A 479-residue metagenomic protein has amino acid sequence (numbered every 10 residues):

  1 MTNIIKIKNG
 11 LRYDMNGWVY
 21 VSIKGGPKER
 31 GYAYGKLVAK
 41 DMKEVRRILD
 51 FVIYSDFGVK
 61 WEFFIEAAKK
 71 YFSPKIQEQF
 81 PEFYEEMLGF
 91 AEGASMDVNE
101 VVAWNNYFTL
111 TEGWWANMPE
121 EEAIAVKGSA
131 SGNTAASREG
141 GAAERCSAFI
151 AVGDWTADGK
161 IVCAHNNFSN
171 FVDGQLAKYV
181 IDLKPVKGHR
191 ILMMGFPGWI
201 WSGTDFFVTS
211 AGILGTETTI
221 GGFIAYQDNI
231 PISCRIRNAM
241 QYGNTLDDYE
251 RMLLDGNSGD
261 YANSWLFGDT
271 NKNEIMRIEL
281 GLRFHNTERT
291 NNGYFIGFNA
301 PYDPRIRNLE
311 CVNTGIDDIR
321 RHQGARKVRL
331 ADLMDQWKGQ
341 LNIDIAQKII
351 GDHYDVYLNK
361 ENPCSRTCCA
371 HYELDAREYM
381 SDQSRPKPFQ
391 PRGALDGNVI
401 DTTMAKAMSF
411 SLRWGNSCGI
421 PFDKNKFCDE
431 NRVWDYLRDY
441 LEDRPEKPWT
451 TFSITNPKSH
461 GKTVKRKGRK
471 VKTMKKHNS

Functional and structural regions predicted by a protein language model:
M1-C146, D158, V172, K187 (+3 more regions): C-terminus-biased signal that marks the final domain/tail of proteins
A151-L246, R251, N292: Active-site rim segments in enzyme catalytic domains, especially the processed small/beta chain of N-terminal
T463-M474, S479: Single-pass alpha-helical membrane anchors
